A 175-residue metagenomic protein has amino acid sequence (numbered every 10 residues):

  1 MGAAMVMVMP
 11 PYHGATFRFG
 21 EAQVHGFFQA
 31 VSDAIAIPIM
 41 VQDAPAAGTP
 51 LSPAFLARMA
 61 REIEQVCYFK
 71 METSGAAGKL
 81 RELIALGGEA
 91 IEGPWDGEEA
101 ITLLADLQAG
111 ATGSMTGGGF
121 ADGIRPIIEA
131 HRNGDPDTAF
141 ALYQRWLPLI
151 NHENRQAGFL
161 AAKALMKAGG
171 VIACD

Functional and structural regions predicted by a protein language model:
M1-G48: Active-site beta->alpha loop and helix N-cap motifs at the rims of alpha/beta catalytic domains
T16, K79, A164: Flexible glycine/acidic-rich beta-alpha junction loops that bind and position SAM and/or redox cofactors in anaerobic
Q29, L103, K163: Short glycine-/small-residue-rich flexible loop motifs, especially phosphate/cofactor-binding loops
P45-A157: Catalytic alpha/beta core domains of metabolic enzymes, predominantly
E153-A168: Active-site pocket-lining/capping segments in soluble small-molecule metabolic enzymes
V171-D175: Flexible C-terminal active-site loop/helix
